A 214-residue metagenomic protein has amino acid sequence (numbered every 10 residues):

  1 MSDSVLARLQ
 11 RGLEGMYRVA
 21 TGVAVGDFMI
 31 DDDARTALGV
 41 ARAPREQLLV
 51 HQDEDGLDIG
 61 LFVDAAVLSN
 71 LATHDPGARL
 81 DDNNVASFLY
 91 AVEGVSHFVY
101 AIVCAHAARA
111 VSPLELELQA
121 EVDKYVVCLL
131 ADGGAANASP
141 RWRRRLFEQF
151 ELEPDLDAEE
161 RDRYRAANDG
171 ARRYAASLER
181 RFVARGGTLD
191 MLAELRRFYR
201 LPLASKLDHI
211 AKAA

Functional and structural regions predicted by a protein language model:
M1-A72, D81-N84, A131-G133: Auxiliary, metal-adjacent structural segments of Zn-dependent hydrolase domains
A20, A24, L116, S139-R143 (+2 more regions): Conserved catalytic or regulatory cores that recognize and/or transform ribose-phosphate-containing ligands
G77-L80, V103-E115: Short helix/strand-bridging catalytic loops that position acidic/His residues to coordinate divalent metals and engage
N84-S87, A91, H106, S112 (+1 more regions): Acyl-donor binding region in acyl/amide transferases
F88-I102: Active-site recognition of the HExxH zinc-binding catalytic motif
A110-Q149: Post-HExxH zinc-binding segment in Zn-dependent metallohydrolases
D155-A214: Pan-zinc metallopeptidase signature
